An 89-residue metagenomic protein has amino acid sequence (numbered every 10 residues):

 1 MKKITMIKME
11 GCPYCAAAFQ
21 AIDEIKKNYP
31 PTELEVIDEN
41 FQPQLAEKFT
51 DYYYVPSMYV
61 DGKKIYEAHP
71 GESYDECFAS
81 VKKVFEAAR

Functional and structural regions predicted by a protein language model:
M1-N28: Local sequence-structure signature of Cys/Sec-based thiol-disulfide redox active-site neighborhoods
I4-M6, L34, M58-V60, V81: Hydrophobic beta-strand residues in large extracellular and virion-surface proteins
P13-Y14, F41, E72: Short alpha-helical
K27-P30, T50: Proline-centered flexible-loop/turn and helix-kink motifs
P31-Q44: Thiol-based oxidoreductase modules, predominantly thioredoxin-like and allied folds used for disulfide exchange
E47-F49, G71: Short aromatic-enriched loop/helix-cap "lid" or pocket-rim segments at secondary-structure transitions that line
F49-V60: Structural micro-motif
V60-R89: Non-catalytic, surface beta->alpha helical segment in thiol-disulfide oxidoreductase systems
